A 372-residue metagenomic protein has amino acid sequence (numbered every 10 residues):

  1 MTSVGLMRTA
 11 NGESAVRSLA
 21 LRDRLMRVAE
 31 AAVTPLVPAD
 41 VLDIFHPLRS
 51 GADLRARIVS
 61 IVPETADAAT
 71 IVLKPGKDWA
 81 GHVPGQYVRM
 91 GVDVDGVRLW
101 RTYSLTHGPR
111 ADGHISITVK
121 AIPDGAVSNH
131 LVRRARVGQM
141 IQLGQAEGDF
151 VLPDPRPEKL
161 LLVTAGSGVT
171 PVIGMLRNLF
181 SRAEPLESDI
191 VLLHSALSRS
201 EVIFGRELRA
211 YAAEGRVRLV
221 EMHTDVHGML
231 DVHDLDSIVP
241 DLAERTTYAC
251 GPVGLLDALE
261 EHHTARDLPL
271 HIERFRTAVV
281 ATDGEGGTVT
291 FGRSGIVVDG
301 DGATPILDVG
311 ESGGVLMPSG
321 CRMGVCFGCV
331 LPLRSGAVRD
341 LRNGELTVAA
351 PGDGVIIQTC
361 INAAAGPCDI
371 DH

Functional and structural regions predicted by a protein language model:
M1-S50, D371: Iron-sulfur (Fe-S) cluster-binding modules
T2-G12, H130-G295, D299: FNR/FR-type flavoprotein reductase catalytic core
V41-M140, G144, P157-E158, S188 (+3 more regions): Ferredoxin-reductase
P171, V315-D340, A350-G366: Local cysteine-cluster metal-coordination motifs and their immediate loop/turn environment, predominantly Fe-S cluster
S181-D189, G336-E345: Phosphate-handling active-site elements
H194, E221-M222, F291-V297, A303-P305 (+2 more regions): Short histidine
G251, R274, R293, G302 (+4 more regions): Active-site proximal loops enriched in glycine and acidic residues that flank catalytic Cys/His/Asp and coordinate
T288-G313, R334-N343: Short, charged low-complexity linear segments at domain edges
